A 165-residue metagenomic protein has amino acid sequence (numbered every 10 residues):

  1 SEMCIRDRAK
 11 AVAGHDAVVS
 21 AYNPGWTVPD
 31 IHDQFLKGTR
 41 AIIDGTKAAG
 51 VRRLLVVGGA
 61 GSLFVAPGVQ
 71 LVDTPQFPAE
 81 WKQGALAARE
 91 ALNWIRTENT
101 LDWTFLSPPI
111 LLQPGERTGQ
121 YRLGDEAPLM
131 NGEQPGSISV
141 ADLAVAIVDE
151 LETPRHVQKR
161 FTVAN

Functional and structural regions predicted by a protein language model:
M3-I5: Short, small-residue-biased leader/transition segments that mark boundaries at the very start of proteins
H15: An anion/phosphate-binding loop that grips the pyrophosphate of nucleotide cofactors and donors
S20, W26-L54, L86, E90: NAD(P)-cofactor binding segment of oxidoreductase domains
T27, G61-A66, L111-G115: Conserved catalytic-site region of short-chain dehydrogenase/reductase
V51-R52, E126, M130-N165: Mid/C-terminal beta-alpha module of Rossmann-like enzyme folds, strongest in SDR-family dehydrogenases/epimerases
Q70-E98, L129-M130: Catalytic helix-loop patch of NAD(P)-dependent Rossmann-fold dehydrogenases
N93-P114: Conserved beta-loop-beta element that borders a ligand/cofactor-binding pocket
E98-N99, Q113-Y121, E150-K159: Glycine/proline-rich active-site loop of Rossmann-fold NAD(P)-dependent oxidoreductases
